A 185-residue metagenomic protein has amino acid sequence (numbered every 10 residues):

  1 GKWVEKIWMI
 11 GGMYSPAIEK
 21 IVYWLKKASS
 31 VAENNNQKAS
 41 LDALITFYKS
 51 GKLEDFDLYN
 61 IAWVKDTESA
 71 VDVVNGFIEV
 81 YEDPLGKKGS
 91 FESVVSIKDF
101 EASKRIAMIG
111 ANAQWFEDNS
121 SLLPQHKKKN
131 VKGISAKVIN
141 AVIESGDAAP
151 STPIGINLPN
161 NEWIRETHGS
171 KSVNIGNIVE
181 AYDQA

Functional and structural regions predicted by a protein language model:
G1-Q184: Contiguous, non-catalytic segments that form substrate-binding/exosite surfaces or channel walls
